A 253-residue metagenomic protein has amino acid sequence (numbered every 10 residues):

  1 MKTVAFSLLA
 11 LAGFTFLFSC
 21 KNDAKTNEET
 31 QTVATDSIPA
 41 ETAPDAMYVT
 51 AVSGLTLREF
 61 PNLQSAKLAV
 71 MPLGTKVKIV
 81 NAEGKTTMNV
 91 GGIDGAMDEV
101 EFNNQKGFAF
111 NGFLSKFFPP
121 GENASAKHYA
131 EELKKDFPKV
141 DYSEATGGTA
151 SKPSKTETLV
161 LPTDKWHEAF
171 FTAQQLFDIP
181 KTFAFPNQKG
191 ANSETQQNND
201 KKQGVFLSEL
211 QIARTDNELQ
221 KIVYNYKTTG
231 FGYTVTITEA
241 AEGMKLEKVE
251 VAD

Functional and structural regions predicted by a protein language model:
M1-L8: Bacterial N-terminal signal peptides that target proteins for export
F16-S19: C-terminal motif of bacterial Sec signal peptides marking the signal peptidase cleavage site
K21, R58, E101: Residue-level detector of conserved, well-ordered beta-strand and adjacent loop positions that form binding/recognition
A24-E41, I93-T156, T163-H167, T172 (+3 more regions): Boundary regions of SH3-family modules and the immediately adjacent low-complexity/disordered segments in eukaryotic
V33-G95: Beta-loop motif signature
